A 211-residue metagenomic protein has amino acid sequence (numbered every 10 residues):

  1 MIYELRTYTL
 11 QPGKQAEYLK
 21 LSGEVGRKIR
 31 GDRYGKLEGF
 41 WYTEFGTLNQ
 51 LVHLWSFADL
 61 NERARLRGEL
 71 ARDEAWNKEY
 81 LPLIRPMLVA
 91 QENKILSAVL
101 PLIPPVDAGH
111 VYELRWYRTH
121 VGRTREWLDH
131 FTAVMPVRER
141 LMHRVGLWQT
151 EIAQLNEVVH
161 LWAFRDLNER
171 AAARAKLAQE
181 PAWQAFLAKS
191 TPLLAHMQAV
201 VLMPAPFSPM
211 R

Functional and structural regions predicted by a protein language model:
M1-R211: Short S/T/G/P-rich N-terminal loop/turn motif that feeds into the first structured element of a domain
